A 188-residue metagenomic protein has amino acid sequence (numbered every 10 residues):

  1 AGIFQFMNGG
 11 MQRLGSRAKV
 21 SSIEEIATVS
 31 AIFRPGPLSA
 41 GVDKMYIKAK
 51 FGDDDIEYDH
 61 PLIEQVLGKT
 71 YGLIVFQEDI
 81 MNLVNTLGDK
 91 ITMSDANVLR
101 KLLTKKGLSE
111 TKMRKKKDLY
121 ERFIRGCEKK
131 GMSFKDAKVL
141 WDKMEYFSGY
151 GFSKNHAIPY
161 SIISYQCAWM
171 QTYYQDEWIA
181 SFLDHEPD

Functional and structural regions predicted by a protein language model:
A1-D188: Noncatalytic, beta-rich nucleic-acid-contacting surfaces in large DNA/RNA-processing enzymes
